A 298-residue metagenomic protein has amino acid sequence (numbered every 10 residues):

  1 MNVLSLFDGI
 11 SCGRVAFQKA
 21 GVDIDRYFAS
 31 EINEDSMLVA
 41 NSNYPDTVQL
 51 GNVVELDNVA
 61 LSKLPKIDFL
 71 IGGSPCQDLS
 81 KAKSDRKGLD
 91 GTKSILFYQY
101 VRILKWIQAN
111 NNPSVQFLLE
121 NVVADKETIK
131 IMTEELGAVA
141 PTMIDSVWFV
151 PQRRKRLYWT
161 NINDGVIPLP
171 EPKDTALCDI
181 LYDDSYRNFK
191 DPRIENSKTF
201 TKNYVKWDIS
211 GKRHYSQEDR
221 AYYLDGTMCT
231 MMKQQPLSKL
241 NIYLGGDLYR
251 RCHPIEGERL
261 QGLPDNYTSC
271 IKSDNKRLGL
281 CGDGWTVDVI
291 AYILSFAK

Functional and structural regions predicted by a protein language model:
L4-E55: SAM cofactor-binding core of SAM-dependent methyltransferases, primarily the Rossmann-like beta-alpha-beta module
C12, L96-Q99, V289: Well-ordered alpha-helical segments embedded in enzymatic catalytic cores
L56-I67, C76-L237, D247-R250: Class I S-adenosyl-L-methionine
F69-I71: N-terminal Rossmann-like NAD(P) cofactor-binding module of classical short-chain dehydrogenase/reductase
N241-I242, D247-K272: FAD-binding beta-loop-beta segment adjacent to the flavin cofactor pocket
Q261, D274, W285-T286, I290-A291 (+1 more regions): Catalytic phosphate/metal-binding cores of nucleic-acid and nucleotide-processing enzymes, i.e., regions that mediate
S273-G279: Short pre-catalytic strand/loop immediately N-terminal to key active-site residues, enriched for Gly-Thr
